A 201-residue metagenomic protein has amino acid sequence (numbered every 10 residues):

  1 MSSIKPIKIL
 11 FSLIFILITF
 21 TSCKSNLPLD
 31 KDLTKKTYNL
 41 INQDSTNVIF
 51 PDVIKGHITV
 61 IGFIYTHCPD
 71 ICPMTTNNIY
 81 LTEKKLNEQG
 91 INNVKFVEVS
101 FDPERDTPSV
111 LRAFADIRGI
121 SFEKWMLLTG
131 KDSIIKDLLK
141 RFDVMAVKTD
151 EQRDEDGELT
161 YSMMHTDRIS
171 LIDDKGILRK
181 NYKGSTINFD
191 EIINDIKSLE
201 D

Functional and structural regions predicted by a protein language model:
S2-F11: Bacterial N-terminal signal peptides that target proteins for export
T19-S22: C-terminal motif of bacterial Sec signal peptides marking the signal peptidase cleavage site
K24-D52, M74-N78: N-terminal "domain-start" segment that seeds a small globular fold
K35-K36, I58-T59, T166-D167: Short loop/turn microsegments at loop-to-beta-strand junctions
F50-I79: Short active-site neighborhood of thiol/selenol oxidoreductases, capturing the structured segment around
N77-K140: Structural microenvironment flanking redox-active thiols in thiol-disulfide oxidoreductases
I134-D195: Thiol/disulfide oxidoreductase modules built on the thioredoxin-like
I196-D201: Short, hydrophobic alpha-helical segments
